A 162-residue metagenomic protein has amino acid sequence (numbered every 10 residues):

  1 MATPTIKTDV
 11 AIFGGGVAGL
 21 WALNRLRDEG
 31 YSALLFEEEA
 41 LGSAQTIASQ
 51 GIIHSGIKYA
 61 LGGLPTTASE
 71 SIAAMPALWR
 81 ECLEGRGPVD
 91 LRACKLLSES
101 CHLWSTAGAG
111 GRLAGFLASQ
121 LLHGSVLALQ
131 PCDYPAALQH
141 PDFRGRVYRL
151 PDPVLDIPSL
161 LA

Functional and structural regions predicted by a protein language model:
T3-A18: Beta1/beta-strand and adjacent pyrophosphate-binding region of the FAD-binding site in flavoprotein oxidoreductases
G14, E37, S105: Short beta-strand/turn micro-motifs composed of small residues that flank or help shape donor/cofactor-binding pockets
R27-A48: Glycine-rich FAD pyrophosphate-binding loop
I47-Q50, D152: Glycine-rich phosphate/pyrophosphate-binding beta-alpha loops
G51-A136: Dinucleotide-binding Rossmann-like beta1-alpha1 core, especially the glycine-rich loop that anchors the ADP
C132-A162: Helix-loop-beta segment of a Rossmann-like dinucleotide-binding subdomain
